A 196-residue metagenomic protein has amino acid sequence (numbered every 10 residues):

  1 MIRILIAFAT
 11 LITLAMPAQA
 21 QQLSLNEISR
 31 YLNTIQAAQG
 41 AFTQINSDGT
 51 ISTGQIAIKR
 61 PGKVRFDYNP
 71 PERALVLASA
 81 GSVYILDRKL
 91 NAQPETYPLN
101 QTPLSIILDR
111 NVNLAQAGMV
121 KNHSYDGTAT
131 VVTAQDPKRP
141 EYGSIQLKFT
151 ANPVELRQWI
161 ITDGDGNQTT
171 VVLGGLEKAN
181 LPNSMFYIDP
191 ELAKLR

Functional and structural regions predicted by a protein language model:
L5-A15: Bacterial N-terminal signal peptides
M16-A20: Sec/Tat signal peptide C-region and signal peptidase I cleavage site
R30-G49: A short, Trp-centered hydrophobic/proline-enriched beta-strand micro-motif
I35-A37, I51-T53, K59-P61, P71 (+5 more regions): Extracytoplasmic
N46-D48, K89-N91, D165: Solvent-exposed strand-loop boundary residues in beta-sheet-rich modules
Q55-I106, T169-T170, G175: An acidic-aromatic
N91-K138: Flexible, surface-exposed loop/linker segments and immediately adjacent secondary-structure boundaries
A115-A117, Y125-R196: Gly/Pro-enriched, hydrophobic low-complexity segments that function as extracytoplasmic propeptides/linkers
